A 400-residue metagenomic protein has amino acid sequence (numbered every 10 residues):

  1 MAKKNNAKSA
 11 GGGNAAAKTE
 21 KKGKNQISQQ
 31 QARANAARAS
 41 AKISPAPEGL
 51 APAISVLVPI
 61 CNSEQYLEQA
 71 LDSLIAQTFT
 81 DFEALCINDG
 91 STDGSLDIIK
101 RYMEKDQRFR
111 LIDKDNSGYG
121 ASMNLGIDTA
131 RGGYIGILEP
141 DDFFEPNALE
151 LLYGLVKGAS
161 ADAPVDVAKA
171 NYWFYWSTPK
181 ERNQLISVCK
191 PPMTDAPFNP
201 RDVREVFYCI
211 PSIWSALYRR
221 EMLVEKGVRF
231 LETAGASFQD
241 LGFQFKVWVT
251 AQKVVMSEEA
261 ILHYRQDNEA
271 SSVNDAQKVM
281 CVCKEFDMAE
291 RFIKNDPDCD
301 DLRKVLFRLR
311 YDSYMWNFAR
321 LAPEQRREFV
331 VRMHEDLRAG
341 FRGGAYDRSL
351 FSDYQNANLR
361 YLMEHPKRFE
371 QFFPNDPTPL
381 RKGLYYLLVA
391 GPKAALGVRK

Functional and structural regions predicted by a protein language model:
M1-K22: N-terminal acidic, proline/glycine-rich, low-complexity intrinsically disordered segments
K18-K284, R291-F292, D296-D298, A394-R399: Nucleotide-sugar donor-binding/catalytic module of glycosyltransferases that assemble extracellular/cell-envelope
Q30-Q31, P323-K400: Membrane-interface aromatic/basic loop that binds lipid-linked glycans or pyrophosphate carriers, typified by
V282-F292, M333-G340: Amphipathic alpha-helices of TPR/Sel1-like and other helical repeat/solenoid scaffolds
I293-D296, N317-Q325: Secondary-structure edge/capping motif, primarily at the C-terminal ends of alpha-helices and the immediately following
D301-R308, V331: Short, charged, amphipathic alpha-helical segments
L306-W316: Amphipathic alpha-helical repeat scaffolds of TPR domains
